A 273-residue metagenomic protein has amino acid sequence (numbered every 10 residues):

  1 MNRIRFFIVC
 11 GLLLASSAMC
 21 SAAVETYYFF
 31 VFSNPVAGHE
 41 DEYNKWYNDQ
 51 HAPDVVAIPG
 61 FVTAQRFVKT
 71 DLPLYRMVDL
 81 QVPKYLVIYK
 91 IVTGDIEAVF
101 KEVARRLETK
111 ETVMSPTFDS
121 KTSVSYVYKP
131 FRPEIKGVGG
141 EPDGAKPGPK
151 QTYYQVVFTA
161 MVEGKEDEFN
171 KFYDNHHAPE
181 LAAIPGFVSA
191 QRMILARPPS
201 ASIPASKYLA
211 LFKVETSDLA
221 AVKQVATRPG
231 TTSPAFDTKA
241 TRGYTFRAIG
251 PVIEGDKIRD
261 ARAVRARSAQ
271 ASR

Functional and structural regions predicted by a protein language model:
M1-I8: Bacterial N-terminal signal peptides that target proteins for export
I8-S17: Bacterial N-terminal signal peptides
S21-R273: Macromolecular interaction modules
